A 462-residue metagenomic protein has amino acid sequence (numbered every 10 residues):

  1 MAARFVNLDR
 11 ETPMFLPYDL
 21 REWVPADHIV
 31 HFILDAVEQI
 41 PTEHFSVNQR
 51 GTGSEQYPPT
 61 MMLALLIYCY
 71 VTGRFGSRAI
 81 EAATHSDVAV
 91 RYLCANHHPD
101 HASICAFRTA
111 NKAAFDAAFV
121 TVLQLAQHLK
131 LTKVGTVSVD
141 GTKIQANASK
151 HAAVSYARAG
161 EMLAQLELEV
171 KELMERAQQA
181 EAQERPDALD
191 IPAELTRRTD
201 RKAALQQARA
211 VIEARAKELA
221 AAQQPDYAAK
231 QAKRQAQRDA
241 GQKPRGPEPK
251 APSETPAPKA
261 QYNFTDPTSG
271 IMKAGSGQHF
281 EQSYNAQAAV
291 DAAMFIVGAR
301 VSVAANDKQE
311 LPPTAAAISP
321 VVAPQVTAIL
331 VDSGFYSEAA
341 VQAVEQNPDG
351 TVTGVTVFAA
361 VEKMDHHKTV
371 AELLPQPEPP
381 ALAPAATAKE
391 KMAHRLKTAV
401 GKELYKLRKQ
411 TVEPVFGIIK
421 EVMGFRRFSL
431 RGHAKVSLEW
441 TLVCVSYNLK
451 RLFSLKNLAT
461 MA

Functional and structural regions predicted by a protein language model:
M1-A3, N7, L66, G73-S86 (+1 more regions): Anion-binding and metal-coordination hotspots
M1-H31: Hydrophobic alpha-helical membrane-insertion signals
R10-E11, F15, D19, D35 (+7 more regions): Residue-level signal for pocket-adjacent positions within structured domains
V24-I67, T72: Basic, short loop/linker segments at the boundary and entry of helix-turn-helix/winged-helix-like folds
V90-A95: Secretory-pathway/luminal and periplasmic proteins that interact with or process carbohydrate-rich
